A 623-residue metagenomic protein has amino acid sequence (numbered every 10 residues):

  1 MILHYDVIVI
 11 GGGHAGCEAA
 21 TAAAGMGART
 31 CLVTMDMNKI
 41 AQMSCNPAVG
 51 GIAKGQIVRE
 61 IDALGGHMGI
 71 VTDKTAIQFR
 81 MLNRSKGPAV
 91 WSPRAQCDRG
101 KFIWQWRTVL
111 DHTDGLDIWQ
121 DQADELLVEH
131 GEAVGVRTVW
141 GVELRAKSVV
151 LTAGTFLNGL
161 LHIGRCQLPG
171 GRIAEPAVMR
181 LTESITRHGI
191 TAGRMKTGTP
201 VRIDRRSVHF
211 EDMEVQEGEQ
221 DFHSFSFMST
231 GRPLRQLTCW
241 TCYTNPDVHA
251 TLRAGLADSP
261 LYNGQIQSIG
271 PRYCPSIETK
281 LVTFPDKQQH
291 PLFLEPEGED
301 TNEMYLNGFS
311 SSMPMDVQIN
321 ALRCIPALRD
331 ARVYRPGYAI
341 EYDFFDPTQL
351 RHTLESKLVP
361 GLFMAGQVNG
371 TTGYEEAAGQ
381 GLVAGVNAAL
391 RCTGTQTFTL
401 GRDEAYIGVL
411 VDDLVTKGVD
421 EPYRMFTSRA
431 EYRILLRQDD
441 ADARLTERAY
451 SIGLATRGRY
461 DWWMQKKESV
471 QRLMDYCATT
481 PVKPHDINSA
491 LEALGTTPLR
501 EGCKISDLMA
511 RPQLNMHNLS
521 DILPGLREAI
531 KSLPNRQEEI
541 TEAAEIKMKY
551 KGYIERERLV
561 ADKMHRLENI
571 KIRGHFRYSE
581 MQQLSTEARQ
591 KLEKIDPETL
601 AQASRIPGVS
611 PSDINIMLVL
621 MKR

Functional and structural regions predicted by a protein language model:
I2-A15: Beta1/beta-strand and adjacent pyrophosphate-binding region of the FAD-binding site in flavoprotein oxidoreductases
L3-Y5, V139-S148: Core beta-strand elements of the Rossmann-like FAD/NAD(P) dinucleotide-binding domain in flavoenzyme oxidoreductases
T21-E125, W140, T152-R172, P176 (+3 more regions): Conserved N-terminal/central alpha/beta ligand/cofactor-binding core
D36-N38, K54, T182-I319, I407 (+3 more regions): An anion/pyrophosphate-binding glycine-rich loop and adjacent beta-alpha core in soluble alpha-beta enzymes
L127-E143: Conserved beta-strand-loop-beta-strand element in the redox core of flavoprotein oxidoreductases
Y305-T371, T399-D412, Q537-K591, D596: A glycine-rich dinucleotide-binding beta-alpha-beta segment and adjacent secondary-structure elements that constitute
A377-F398: Internal hydrophobic alpha-helix adjacent to the cofactor/substrate pocket in enzyme cavities
R429, L435, T446-N615, V619-R623: Extended, charge-enriched "interface" segments that sit outside catalytic cores
